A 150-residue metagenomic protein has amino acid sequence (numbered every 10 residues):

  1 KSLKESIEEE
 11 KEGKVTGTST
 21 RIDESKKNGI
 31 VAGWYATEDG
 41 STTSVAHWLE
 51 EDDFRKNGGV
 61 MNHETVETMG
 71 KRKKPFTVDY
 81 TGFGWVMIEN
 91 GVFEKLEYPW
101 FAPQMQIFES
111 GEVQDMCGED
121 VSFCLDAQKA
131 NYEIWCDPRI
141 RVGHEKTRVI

Functional and structural regions predicted by a protein language model:
S2-M105: Conserved catalytic core of nucleotide-sugar-dependent glycosyltransferases
Y35-A36, R139, T147: Residues that form or immediately flank small-molecule/cofactor binding pockets and catalytic motifs
F108-C117, V121-H144: Catalytic donor-sugar/metal-binding loop of nucleotide-sugar-dependent glycosyltransferases
H144-I150: Nucleotide-sugar-dependent glycosyltransferase catalytic core
